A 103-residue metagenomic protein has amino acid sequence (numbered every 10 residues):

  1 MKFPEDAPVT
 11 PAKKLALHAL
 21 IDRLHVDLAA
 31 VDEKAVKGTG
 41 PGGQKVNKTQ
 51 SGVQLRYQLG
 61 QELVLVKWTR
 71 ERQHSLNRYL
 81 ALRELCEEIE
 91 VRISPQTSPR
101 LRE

Functional and structural regions predicted by a protein language model:
M1-E103: Ribosome-associated translation termination/rescue signal centered on the conserved GGQ peptidyl-tRNA hydrolysis loop
